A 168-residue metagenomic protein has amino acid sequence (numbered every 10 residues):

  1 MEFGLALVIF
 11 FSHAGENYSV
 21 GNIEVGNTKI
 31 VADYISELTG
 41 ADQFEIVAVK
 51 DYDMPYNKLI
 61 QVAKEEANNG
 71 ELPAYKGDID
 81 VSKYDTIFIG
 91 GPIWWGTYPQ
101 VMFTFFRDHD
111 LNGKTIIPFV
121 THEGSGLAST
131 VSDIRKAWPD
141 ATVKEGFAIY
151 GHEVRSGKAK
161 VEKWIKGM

Functional and structural regions predicted by a protein language model:
E2-T86, G96, F103, A159-M168: N-terminal beta1-alpha1-beta2 submodule of the flavodoxin-like/Rossmannoid cofactor-binding fold
H13-E16, A48-D51, I93-T97, H122-L127 (+1 more regions): Solvent-exposed loop/turn segments at secondary-structure junctions within structured extracellular/periplasmic domains
E24-V25, T104-R107, I134-K136: Glycine-rich, phosphate-binding/catalytic loops in enzymes
S82, R107-G113, A137-W138: Short, conserved loop/helix-junction motifs that constitute active-site signature segments in enzyme catalytic cores
F119: Thiol-based oxidoreductase modules, predominantly thioredoxin-like and allied folds used for disulfide exchange
G124-A137: Glycine-rich, charge-decorated loop segments at or immediately adjacent to ligand/cofactor-binding or catalytic sites
T142-M168: Glycine-rich phosphate/pyrophosphate-binding loop and the adjoining helix
